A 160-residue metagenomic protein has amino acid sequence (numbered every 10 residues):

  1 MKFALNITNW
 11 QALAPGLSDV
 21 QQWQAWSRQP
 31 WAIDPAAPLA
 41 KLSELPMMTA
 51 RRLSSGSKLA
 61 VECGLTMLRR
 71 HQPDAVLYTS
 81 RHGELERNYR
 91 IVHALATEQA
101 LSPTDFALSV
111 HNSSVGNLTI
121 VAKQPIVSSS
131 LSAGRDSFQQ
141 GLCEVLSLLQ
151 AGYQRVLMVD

Functional and structural regions predicted by a protein language model:
M1-F106, V110-S130, V159-D160: Conserved "HGTGT" condensation-loop signature of ketosynthase/thiolase-family condensing enzymes that catalyze
V61-G64, L68-R70, S132-V156: Active-site-proximal alpha-helical scaffold in enzymes
